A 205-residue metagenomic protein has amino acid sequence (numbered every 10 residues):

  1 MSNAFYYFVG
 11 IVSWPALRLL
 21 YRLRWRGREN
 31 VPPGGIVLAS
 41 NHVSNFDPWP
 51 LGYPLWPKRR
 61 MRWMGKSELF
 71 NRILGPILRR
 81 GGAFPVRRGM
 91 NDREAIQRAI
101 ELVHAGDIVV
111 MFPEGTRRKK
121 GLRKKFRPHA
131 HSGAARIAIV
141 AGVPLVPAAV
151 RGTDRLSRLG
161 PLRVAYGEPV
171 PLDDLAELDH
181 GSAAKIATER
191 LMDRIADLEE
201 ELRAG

Functional and structural regions predicted by a protein language model:
M1-A4, R93-G205: Non-catalytic C-terminal accessory region of glycerolipid acyltransferases and related lyso-lipid remodeling enzymes
M1-L19: Extreme N-terminal tail/first-helix region
V9, R18, N30-M90: Catalytic core of membrane glycerolipid acyltransferases/transacylases, capturing the structured, soluble-facing
A16-R18, W56, L78, L102 (+1 more regions): A generic structural signal for well-ordered alpha-helical segments
L17-W25, R93, A148: Short gly/ser/thr-rich secondary-structure transition/capping motifs
G27, G65-K66, G82, F112-E114 (+1 more regions): A secondary-structure boundary/capping signal
G27-V31, I100-E101: Short amphipathic alpha-helix with an adjacent loop that forms part of the alpha/beta core around
